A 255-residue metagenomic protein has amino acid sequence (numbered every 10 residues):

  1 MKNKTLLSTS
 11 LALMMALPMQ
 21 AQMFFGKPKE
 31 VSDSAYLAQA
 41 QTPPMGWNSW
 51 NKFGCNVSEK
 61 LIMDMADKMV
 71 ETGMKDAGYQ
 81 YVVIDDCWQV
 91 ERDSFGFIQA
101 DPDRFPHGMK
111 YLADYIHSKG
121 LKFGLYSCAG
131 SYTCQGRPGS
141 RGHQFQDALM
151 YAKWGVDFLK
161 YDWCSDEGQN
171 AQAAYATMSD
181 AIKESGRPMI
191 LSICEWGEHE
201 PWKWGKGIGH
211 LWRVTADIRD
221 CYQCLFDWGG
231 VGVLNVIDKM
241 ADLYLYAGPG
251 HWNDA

Functional and structural regions predicted by a protein language model:
M1-M23: Bacterial Sec-dependent N-terminal signal peptides
M23-E59: N-terminal module-boundary/linker segments of secreted carbohydrate-active enzymes
Y36-A40, Y126-R137, H143-K153, E200-C224: Surface-exposed loop and adjacent secondary-structure segments within mature catalytic domains
M65, M69-G168: Aromatic-lined carbohydrate-binding/catalytic grooves of carbohydrate-active enzymes
M109, Q169-M178: Active-site-adjacent beta->alpha loops and helix N-cap segments on the catalytic face of soluble alpha/beta enzymes
L112-A113, I182-G186: Alpha-helix-loop-beta-strand connector modules within alpha/beta enzyme cores
Q144-F145, Y161-W163, G168, E184-S185 (+3 more regions): Active-site cavity-forming subdomains of large catalytic enzyme subunits
I190-A255: Glycan-recognition surfaces
